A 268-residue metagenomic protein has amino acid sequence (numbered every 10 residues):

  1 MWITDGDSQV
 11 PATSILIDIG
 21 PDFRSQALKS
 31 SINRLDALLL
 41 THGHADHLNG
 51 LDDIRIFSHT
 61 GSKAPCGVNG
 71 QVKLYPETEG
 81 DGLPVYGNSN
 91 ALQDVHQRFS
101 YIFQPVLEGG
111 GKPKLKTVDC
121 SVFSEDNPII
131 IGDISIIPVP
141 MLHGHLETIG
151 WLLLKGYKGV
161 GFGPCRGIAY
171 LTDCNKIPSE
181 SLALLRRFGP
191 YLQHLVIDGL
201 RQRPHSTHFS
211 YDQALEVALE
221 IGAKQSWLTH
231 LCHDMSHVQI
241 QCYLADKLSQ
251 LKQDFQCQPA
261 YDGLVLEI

Functional and structural regions predicted by a protein language model:
M1-L171, N175-A183, H237-I268: Binuclear metal-dependent hydrolase catalytic cores
P178-I268: Binuclear metal-ion centers of metallo-dependent hydrolases, dominated by the metallo-beta-lactamase
